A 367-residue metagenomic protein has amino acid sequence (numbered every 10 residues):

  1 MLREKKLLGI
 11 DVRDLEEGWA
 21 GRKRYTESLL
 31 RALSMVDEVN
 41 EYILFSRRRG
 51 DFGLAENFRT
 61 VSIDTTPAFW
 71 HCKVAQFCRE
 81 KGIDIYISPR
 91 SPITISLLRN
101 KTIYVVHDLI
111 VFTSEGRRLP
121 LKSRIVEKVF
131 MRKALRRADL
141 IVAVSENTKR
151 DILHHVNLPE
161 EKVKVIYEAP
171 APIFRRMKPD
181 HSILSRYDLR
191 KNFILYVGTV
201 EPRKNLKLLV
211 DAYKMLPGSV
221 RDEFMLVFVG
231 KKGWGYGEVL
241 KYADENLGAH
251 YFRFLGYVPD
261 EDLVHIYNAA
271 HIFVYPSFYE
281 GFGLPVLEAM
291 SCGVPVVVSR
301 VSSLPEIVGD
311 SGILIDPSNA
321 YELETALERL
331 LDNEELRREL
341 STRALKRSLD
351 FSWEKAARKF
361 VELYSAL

Functional and structural regions predicted by a protein language model:
M1-L367: Carbohydrate transferase catalytic cores enriched for Leloir-type hexosyltransferases
